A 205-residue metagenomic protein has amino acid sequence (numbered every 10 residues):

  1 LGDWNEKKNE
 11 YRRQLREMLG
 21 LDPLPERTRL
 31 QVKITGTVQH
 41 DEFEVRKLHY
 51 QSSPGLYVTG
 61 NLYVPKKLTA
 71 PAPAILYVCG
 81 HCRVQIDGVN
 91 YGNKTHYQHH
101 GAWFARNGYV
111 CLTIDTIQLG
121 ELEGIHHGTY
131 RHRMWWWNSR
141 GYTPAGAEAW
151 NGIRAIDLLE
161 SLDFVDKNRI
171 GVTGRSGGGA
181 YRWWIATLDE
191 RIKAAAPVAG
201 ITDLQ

Functional and structural regions predicted by a protein language model:
L1-Y63: Non-catalytic accessory segments flanking enzyme active sites
E10, Q14, M18, N107 (+1 more regions): Structured segments of extracytoplasmic/periplasmic soluble domains in secreted or envelope-associated proteins
Y50-P54, V64-K66, G80-C82, Q118 (+2 more regions): Short, flexible loop/turn elements at secondary-structure junctions
G55, G92-Y97, W150-N151, G174-A180 (+1 more regions): Short, glycine/acidic-rich beta->alpha junctions
Y63, A74-I75, H100-Q118, I170 (+4 more regions): Carboxylate/His-rich catalytic cores and anion/metal-binding grooves
T69-S161, I201-L204: Cap/lid segment of the alpha/beta-hydrolase catalytic domain
R154-Q205: Primarily recognizes the serine-hydrolase "nucleophile elbow" in alpha/beta-hydrolase and SGNH/GDSL folds
